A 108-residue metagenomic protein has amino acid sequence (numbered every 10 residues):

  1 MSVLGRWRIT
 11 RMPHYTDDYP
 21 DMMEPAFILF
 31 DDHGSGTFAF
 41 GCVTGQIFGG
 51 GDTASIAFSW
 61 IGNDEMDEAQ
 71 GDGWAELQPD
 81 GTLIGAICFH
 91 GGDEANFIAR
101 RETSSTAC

Functional and structural regions predicted by a protein language model:
M1-M12, D18, E24-F27, S55-C108: Beta-sheet ligand-binding and adhesion/scaffold domains
D17-A54: N-terminal glycine/threonine-rich, aromatic-flanked beta-hairpin/loop signature
